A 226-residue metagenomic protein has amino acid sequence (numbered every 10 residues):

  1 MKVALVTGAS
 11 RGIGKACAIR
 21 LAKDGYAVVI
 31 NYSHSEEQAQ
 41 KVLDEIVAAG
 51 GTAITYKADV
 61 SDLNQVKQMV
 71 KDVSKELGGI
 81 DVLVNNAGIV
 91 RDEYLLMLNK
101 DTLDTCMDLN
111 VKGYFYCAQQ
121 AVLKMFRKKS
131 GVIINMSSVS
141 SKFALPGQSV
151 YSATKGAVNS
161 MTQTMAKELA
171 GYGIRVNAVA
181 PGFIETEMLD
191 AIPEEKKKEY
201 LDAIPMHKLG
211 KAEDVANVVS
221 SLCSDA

Functional and structural regions predicted by a protein language model:
S10-G12: Conserved glycine-rich cofactor-binding loop
Y94-L95, N99-M107, L189, Y200: Substrate-binding pocket helix/loop in short-chain dehydrogenase/reductase
L96, F143-S149, G171-Y172, H207 (+1 more regions): Active-site loop immediately N-terminal to the catalytic Tyr-X3-Lys motif of short-chain dehydrogenase/reductase
A118, T154, T162: Active-site helix of classical SDR
L123, K167-G171: Alpha-helical segment proximal to the catalytic Tyr-Lys
S130, I174, K208-A226: C-terminal substrate-recognition "lid" of short-chain dehydrogenase/reductases
S138: Residue(s) in the substrate-gating loop at a strand-loop-helix junction that position the organic substrate next
